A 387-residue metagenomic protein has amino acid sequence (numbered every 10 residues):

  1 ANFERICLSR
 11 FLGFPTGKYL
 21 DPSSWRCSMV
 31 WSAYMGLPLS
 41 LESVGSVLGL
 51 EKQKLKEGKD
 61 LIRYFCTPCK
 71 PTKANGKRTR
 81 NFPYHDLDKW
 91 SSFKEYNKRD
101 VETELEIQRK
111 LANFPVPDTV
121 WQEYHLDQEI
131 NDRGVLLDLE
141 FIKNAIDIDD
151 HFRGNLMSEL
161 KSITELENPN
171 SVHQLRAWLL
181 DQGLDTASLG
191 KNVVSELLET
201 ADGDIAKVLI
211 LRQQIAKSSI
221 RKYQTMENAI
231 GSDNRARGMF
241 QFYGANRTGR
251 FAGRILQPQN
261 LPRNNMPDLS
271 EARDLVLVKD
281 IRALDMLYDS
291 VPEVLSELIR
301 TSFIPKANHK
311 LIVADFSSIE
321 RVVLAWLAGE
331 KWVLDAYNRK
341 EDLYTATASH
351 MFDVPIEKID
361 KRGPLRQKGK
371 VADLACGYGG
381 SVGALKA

Functional and structural regions predicted by a protein language model:
N2-F14, M35, R176-G183, S317-K331: Short active-site loop/helix that positions an aromatic residue
F14-L20, Q53-K54, L184-L189, S270 (+1 more regions): Cytochrome P450 catalytic domain signature, combining two hallmark sequence patches
P15-G36, K340-A346: Conserved beta-strand -> loop -> alpha-helix junction used to position metal-binding or nucleic-acid-contacting
G36-L39, S46-K56, D60-L295, I304 (+4 more regions): Conserved "right-hand" nucleotidyltransferase catalytic core of DNA-directed polymerases
Y288-D289, K310-E341: Structured ligand/cofactor/substrate-binding pocket environments in proteins
E297, R321-V322, W326, D342-A346 (+2 more regions): Feature representing long, continuous alpha-helical segments
R339-P364: Generic long, charged, amphipathic alpha-helical segments
Q367-Y378: Short, amphipathic alpha-helical "recognition" segments used to contact nucleic acids or chromatin
